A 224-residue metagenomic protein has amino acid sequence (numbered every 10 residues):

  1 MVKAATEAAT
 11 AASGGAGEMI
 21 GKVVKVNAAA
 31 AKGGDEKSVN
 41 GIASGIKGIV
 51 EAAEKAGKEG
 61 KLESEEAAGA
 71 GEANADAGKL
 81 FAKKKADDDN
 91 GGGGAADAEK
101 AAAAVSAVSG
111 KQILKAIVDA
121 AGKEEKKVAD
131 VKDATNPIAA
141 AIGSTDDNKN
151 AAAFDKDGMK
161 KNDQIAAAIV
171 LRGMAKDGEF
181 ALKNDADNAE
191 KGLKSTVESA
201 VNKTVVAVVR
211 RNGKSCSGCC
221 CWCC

Functional and structural regions predicted by a protein language model:
M1-C224: Long non-transmembrane domains of secretory-pathway and surface proteins
